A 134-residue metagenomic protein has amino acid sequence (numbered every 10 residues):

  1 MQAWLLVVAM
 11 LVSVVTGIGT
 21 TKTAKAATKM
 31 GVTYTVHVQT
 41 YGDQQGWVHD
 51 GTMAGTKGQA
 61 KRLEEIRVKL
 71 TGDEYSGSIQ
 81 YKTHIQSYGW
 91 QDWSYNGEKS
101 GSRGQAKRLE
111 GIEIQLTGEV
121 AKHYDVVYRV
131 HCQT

Functional and structural regions predicted by a protein language model:
M1-L5: Bacterial N-terminal signal peptides that target proteins for export
V8: Compact nucleic-acid interaction/catalytic patches
L11-K29: Sec-dependent signal peptide cleavage junction
A26-T134: Lectin-type carbohydrate-recognition ectodomains
